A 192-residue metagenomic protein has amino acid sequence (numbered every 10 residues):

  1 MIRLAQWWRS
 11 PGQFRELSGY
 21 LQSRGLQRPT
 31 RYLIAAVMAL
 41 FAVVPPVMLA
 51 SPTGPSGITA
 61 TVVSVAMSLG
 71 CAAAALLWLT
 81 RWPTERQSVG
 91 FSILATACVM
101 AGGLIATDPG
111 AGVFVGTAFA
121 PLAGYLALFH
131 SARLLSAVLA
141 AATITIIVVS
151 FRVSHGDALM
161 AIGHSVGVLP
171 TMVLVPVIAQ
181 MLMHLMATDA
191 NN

Functional and structural regions predicted by a protein language model:
M1-G25: Short, Lys/Arg-rich, polar N-terminal cytosolic tail immediately upstream of the first transmembrane signal-anchor
Y20-A36: Juxtamembrane helix-loop boundaries in multi-pass membrane proteins
Y32-P109, V115-T117: Hydrophobic transmembrane alpha-helices and their membrane-interface boundaries in multi-pass, membrane-anchored
A36, L40, G116-F119, V138 (+2 more regions): Hydrophobic alpha-helical membrane-embedded or membrane-associated segments
P46, A72-L76, I147-F151, M172 (+1 more regions): Membrane-embedded alpha-helical segments of multi-pass transporters/permeases
V89-G103, G110-F151: Alpha-helical transmembrane segments of integral membrane proteins
R152-A161: Membrane-helix boundary connector in multi-pass membrane proteins
G163-N192: Juxtamembrane or sensor-core-proximal signal-transducing alpha helices that couple sensory domains to cytosolic
